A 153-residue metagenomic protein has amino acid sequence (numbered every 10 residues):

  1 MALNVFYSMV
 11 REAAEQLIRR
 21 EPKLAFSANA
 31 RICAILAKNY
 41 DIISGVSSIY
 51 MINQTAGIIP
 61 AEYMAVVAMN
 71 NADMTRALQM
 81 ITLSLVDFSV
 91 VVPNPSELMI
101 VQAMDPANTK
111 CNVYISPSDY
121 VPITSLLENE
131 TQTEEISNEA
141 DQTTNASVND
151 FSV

Functional and structural regions predicted by a protein language model:
A2-L24, A72-V153: C-terminal binding/interaction regions
V10, N29, G57-A61: Generic hydrophobic secondary-structure packing signal
S27-K38, T124: Short beta-strand scaffold segments in enzyme catalytic cores
D41-I42: Hydrophobic "anchor" residues
S47-S48: Residue-level structural signal for beta-strand termini and adjacent loop
M51-V67: A short, polar/charged loop-to-alpha-helix boundary motif
